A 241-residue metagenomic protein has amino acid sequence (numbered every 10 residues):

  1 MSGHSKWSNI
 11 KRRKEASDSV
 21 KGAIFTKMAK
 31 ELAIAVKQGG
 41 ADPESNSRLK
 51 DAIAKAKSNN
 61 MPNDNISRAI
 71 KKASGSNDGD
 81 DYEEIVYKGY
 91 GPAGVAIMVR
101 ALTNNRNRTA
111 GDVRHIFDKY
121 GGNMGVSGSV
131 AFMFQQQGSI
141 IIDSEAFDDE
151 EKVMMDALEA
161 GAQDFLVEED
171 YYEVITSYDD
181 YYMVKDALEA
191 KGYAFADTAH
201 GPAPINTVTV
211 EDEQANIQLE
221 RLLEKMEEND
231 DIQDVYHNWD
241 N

Functional and structural regions predicted by a protein language model:
M1-G125, V130-S139, D180, H237-D240: N-terminal cationic and glycine-rich segments that engage phosphates or anionic surfaces
S139-N241: Positively charged, low-complexity, intrinsically disordered RNA-binding extensions
